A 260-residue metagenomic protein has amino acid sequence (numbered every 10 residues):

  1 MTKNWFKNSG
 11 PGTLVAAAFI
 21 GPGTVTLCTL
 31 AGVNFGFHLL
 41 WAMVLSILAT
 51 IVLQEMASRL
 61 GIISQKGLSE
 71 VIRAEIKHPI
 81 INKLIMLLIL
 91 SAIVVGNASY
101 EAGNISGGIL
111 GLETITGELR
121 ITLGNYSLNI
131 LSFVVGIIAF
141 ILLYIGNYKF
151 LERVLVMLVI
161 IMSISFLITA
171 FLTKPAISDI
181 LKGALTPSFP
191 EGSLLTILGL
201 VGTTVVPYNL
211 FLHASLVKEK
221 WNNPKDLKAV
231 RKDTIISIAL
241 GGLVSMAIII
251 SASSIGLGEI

Functional and structural regions predicted by a protein language model:
M1-G23, L84, T196, W221-I236: Membrane-interface "cap" regions at the ends of multi-pass membrane proteins
V15, A42-I76, I89-S99, G103: Juxtamembrane transmembrane-helix boundary signature
L27-L30, F150-E152, F211-L240, G258-I260: Hydrophobic, small-residue-rich membrane helices and short re-entrant helix-turn-helix hairpins that build
C28-L30, E55-I81, L110-L112, T116 (+3 more regions): Flexible loop linkers connecting adjacent transmembrane helices in multi-pass alpha-helical membrane transporters
V52-I63, V217-W221, A239-I260: Extracellular/periplasmic helix-exit of transmembrane alpha-helices
K83-R120: Hydrophobic transmembrane alpha-helices that form the core helical bundles of multi-pass secondary transporters
L87-L90, I115-Y144, I161-L167: Transmembrane alpha-helical segments of multi-pass small-molecule transport proteins
V159-T186, L194-A214: Hydrophobic alpha-helical segments and their helix-loop junctions in multi-pass secondary transporters
